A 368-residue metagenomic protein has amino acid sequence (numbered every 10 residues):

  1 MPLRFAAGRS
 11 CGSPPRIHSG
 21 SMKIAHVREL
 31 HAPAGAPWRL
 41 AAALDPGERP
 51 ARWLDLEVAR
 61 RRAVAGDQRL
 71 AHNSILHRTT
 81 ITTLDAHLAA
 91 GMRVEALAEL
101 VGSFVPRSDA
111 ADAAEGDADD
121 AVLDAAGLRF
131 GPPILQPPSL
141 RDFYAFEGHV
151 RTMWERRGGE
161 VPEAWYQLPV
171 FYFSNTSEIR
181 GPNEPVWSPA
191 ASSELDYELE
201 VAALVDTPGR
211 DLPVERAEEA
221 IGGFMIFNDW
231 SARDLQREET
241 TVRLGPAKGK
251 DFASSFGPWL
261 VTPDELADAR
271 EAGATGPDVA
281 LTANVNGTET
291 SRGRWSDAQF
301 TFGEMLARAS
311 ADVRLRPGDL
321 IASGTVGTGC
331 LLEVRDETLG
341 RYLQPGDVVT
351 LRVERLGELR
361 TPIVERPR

Functional and structural regions predicted by a protein language model:
R16-V170, V348: N-terminal non-catalytic cap/leader segment that marks the start of a structured domain
M22-R69, S74, A190, E239 (+5 more regions): Charged, cofactor-coupling segments
I134-M305, D312: Glycine-enriched loop-and-adjacent helix/strand subsegments that border the catalytic/binding cleft of enzyme cores
R141, R316, Q344-P345: Residue-level recognition of short, solvent-exposed, well-ordered loop/turn junctions that link secondary-structure
T301-A309, V313, A322-L343: A conserved acidic, glycine/proline-rich C-terminal tail/linker
I321-A322, V349: Generic structural signal for buried aliphatic residues
